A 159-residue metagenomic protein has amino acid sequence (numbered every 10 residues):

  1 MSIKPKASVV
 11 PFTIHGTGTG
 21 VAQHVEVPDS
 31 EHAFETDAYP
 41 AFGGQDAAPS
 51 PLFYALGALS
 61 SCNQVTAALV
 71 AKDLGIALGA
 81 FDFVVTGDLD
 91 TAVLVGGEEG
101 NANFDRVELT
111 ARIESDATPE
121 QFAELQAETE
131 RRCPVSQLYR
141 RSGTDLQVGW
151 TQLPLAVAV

Functional and structural regions predicted by a protein language model:
M1-G57, A68-V159: Extended beta-strand/beta-hairpin segments
